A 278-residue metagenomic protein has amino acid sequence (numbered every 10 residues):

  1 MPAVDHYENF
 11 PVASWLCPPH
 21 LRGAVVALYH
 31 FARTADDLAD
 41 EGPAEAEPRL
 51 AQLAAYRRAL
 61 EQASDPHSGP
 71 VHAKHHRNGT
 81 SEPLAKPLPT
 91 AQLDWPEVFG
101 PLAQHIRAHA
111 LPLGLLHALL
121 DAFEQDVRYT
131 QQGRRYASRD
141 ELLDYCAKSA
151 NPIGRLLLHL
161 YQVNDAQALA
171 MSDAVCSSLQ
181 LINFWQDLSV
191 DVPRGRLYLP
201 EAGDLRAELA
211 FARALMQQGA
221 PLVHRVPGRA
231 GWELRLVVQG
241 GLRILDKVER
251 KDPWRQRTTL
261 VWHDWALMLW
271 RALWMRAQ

Functional and structural regions predicted by a protein language model:
M1-H67, N78, A85-L179, W185-Q278: Catalytic cores of Mg2+-dependent Asp-rich isoprenoid enzymes
G69-V71: Intrinsically disordered, low-complexity tandem-repeat regions
A73-G79: Short hydrophobic alpha-helical segments enriched in small aliphatic residues
